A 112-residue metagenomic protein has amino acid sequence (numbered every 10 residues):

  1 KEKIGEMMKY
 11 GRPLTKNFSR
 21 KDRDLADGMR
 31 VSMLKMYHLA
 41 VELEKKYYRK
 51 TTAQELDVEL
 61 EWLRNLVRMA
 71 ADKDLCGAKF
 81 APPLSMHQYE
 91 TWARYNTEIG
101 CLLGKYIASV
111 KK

Functional and structural regions predicted by a protein language model:
K1-K112: Amphipathic alpha-helical assembly/interaction segments
